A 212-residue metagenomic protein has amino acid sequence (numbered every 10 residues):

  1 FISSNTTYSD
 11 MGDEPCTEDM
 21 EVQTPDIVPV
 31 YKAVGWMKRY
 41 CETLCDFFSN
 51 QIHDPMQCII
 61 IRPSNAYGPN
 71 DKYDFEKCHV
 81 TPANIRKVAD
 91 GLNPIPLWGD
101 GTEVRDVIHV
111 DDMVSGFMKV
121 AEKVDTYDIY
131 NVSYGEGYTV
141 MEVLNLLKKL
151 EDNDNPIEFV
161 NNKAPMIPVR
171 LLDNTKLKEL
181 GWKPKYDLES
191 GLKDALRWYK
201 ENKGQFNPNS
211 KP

Functional and structural regions predicted by a protein language model:
F1-K32, Q51, M56-I59: Conserved Rossmann-fold NAD(P)-dependent oxidoreductase catalytic core, especially the SDR/UDP-sugar
S3-S4, E42-K72, P82, P94-P96: Conserved beta-loop-beta element that borders a ligand/cofactor-binding pocket
S4-D10, N65-D71, T102, E122 (+1 more regions): Active-site proximal helix/loop that lines the substrate pocket of Rossmann-like NAD(P)-dependent oxidoreductase domains
M11-P15, D71-F75, V143-L144, V169-L171: Short aromatic-enriched loop/helix-cap "lid" or pocket-rim segments at secondary-structure transitions that line
P15-E18, V22, Y67, Y73 (+2 more regions): Short clusters of hydrophobic/aromatic residues that line enzyme substrate/ligand-binding pockets
P29-V30, Y73-D74, V124: Active-site loop immediately N-terminal to the catalytic Tyr-X3-Lys motif of short-chain dehydrogenase/reductase
A33, M37-Y40: Active-site helix of classical SDR
N84, D90-P212: C-terminal substrate-binding subdomain of Rossmann-fold SDR/epimerase-dehydratase oxidoreductases
